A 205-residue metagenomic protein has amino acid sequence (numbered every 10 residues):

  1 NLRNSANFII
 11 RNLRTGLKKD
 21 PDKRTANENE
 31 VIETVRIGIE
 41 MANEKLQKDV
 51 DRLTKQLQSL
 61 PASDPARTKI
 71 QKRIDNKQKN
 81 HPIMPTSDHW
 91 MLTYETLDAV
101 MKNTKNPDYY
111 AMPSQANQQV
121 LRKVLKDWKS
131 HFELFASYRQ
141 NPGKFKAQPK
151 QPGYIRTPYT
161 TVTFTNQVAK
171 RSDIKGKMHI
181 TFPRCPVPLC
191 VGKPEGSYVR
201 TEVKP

Functional and structural regions predicted by a protein language model:
N1-P205: Nucleic-acid substrate recognition interfaces
